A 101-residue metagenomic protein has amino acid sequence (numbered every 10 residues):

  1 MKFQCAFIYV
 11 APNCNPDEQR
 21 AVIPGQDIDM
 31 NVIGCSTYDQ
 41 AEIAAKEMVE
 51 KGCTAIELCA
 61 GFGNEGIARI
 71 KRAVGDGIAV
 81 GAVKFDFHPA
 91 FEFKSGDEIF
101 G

Functional and structural regions predicted by a protein language model:
M1-N15: N-terminal basic/disordered segments at the start of proteins
F3, G52-T54, D76-I78: Short, well-ordered coil/turn segments that N-cap beta-strands
C5-F7, N31-I33, L58, V80-A82: Hydrophobic faces of well-ordered beta-strands that scaffold small-molecule active sites in alpha/beta enzyme cores
C14, R20-I23, F93: Long, charge-rich, low-complexity intrinsically disordered regions
Q26-Y38, F100: Active-site mouth loops of central-metabolism enzymes
A41-K46, K51-N64: Amphipathic, hydrophobic secondary-structure cores in small proteins
N64-F87: Alpha-helix-loop-beta-strand connector modules within alpha/beta enzyme cores
H88-K94: Short, charged, surface-exposed secondary-structure boundary motifs
